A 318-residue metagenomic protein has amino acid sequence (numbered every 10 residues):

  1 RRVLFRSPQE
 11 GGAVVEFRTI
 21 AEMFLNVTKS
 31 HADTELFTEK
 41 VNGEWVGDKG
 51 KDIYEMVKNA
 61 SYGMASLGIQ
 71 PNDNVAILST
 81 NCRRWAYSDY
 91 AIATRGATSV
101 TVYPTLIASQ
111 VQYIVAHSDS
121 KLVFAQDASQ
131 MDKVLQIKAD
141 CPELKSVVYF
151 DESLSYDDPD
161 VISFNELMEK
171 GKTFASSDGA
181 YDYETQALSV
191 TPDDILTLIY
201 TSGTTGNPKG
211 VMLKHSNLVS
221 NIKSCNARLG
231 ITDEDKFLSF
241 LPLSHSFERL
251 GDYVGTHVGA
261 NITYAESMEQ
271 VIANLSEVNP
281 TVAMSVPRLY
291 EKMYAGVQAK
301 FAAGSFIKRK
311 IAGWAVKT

Functional and structural regions predicted by a protein language model:
R1-L4: Short, small-residue-biased leader/transition segments that mark boundaries at the very start of proteins
M23-D48, S155: AMP-dependent adenylate-forming
M23-L25, T94-K170: Structural core segment of the AMP-binding/adenylate-forming
A32-E35, E169-Y200, N207, G230-K236: Conserved pre-ATP/AMP-binding loop-to-beta segment of ANL
L36-Y90, I107-Q112, S163-M168, H215: Conserved AMP-binding/adenylate-forming core of the ANL superfamily
G47-K51, N165, L196-S220: Conserved AMP-binding A3 loop
Y54-Y62, P192, V211-T232: Conserved structural elements of the adenylate-forming
V219-K236, L243-T318: Conserved AMP-binding/adenylation subdomain of ANL enzymes
